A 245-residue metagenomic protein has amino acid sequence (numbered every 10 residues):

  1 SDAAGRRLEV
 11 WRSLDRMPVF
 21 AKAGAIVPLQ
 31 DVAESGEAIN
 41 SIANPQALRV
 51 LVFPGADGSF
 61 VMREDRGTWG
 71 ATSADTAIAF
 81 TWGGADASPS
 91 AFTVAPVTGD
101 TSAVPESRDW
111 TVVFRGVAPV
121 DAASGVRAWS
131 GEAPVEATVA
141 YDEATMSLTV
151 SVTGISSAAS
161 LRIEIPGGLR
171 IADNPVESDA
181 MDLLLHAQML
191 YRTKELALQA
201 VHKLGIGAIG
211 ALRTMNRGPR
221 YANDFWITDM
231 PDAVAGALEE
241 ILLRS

Functional and structural regions predicted by a protein language model:
S1-G125, W129-E132, T145, S156-R162: Catalytic core of carbohydrate-active enzymes
T138-R162, G168: A surface-exposed beta-strand-loop module
S156-S160, I165-S245: Mature N-terminal, pre-catalytic/accessory segment of carbohydrate-active enzymes
